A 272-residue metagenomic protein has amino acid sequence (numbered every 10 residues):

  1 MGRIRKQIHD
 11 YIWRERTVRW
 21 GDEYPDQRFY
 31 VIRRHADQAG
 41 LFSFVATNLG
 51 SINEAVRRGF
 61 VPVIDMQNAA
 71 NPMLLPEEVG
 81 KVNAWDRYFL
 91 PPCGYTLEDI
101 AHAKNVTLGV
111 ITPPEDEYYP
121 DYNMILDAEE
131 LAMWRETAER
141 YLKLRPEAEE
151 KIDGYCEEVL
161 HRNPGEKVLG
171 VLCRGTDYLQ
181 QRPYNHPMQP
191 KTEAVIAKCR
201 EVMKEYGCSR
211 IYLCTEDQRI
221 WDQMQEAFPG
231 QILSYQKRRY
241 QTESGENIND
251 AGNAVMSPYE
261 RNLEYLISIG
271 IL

Functional and structural regions predicted by a protein language model:
R5-R200, E205, W221: Secretory-pathway glycan-assembly enzymes, especially type II membrane glycosyltransferases that use nucleotide-sugar
G207-L272: Donor-binding and catalytic core of enzymes assembling or modifying cell-surface/extracellular glycoconjugates
